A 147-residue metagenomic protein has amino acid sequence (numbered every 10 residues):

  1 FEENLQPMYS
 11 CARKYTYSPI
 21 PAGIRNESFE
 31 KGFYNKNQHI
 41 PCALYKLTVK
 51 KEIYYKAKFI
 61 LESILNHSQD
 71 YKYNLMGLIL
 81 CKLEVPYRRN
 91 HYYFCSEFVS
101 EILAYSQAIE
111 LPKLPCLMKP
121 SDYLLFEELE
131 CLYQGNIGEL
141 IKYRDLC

Functional and structural regions predicted by a protein language model:
F1-K46, I79-E84: Glycine-rich catalytic cores of cysteine/serine-nucleophile enzymes that process amide/ester linkages in cell-envelope
N4, N26, N35-N37, N66 (+3 more regions): Detector for Asparagine
R13, Y17-P19, S28, N66 (+2 more regions): A broad "ordered helical/assembly scaffold" signature
I20, R25, I53-A57, C95-F98: Amphipathic alpha-helical interface surfaces
A22, Q38, I64-N66, C116 (+1 more regions): Short linear sequence motifs
E30-P41, K50-L78: A structural motif
K46-K51, V85-R89: Short, surface-exposed loop/turn motifs that are enriched in glycine and acidic residues and include a nearby proline
Y71-C147: Activation targets extended, charge/polar-rich intrinsically disordered C-terminal tails
